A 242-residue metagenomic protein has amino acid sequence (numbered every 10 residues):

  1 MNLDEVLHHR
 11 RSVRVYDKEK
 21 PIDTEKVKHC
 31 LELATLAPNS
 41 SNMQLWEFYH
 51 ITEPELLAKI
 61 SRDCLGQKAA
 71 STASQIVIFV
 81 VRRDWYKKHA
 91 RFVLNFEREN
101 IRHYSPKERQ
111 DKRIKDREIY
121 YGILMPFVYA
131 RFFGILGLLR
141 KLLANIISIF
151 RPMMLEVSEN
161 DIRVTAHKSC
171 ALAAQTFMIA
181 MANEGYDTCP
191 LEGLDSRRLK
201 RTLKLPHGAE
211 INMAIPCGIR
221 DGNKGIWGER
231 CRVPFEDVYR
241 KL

Functional and structural regions predicted by a protein language model:
M1-L242: Acidic, surface-exposed loops and disordered segments
